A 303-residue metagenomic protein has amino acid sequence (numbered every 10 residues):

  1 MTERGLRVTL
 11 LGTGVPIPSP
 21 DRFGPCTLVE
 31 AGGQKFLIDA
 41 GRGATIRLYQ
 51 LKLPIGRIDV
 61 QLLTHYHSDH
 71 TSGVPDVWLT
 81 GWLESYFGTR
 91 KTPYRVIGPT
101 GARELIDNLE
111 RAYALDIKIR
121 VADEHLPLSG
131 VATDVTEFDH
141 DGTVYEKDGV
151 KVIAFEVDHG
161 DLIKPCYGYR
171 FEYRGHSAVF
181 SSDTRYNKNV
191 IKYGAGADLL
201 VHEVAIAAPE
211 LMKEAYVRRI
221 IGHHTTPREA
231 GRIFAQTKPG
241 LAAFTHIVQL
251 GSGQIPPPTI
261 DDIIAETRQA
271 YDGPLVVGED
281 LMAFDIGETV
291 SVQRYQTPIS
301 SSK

Functional and structural regions predicted by a protein language model:
M1-A178, I264-S291, S300-S302: Binuclear metal-dependent hydrolase catalytic cores
A114-L115, R218-I220, D261, Q293-Y295: Short, hinge-like loop/turn segments at secondary-structure boundaries
V157, I206-A207, Q296: Short glycine-rich anion-binding loops that position phosphate/pyrophosphate groups of nucleotides and phosphorylated
G168, G175-V179, R185-M282: Cap/insert and terminal regions of metallo-dependent hydrolase folds
L200, S302-K303: Short, solvent-exposed mixed-charge patches
